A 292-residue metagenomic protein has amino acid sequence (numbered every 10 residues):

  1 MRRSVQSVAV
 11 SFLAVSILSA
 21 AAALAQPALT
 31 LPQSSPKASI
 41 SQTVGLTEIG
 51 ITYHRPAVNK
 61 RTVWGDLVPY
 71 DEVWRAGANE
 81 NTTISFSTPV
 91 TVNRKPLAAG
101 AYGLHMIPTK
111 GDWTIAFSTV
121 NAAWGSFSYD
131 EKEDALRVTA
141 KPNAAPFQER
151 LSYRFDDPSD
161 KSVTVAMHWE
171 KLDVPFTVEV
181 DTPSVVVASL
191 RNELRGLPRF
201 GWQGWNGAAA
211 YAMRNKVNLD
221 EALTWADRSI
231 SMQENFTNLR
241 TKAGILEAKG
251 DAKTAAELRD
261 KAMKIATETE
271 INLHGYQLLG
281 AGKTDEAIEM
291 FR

Functional and structural regions predicted by a protein language model:
A9-A21: Bacterial N-terminal signal peptides
E48-A99, H105-G204, Q233: Extended, well-structured beta-strand/loop surface patches that form recognition or cofactor-anchoring regions within
G207-A209, K242-A243, H274: Structural register within alpha-helical repeat arrays
A212-M213, L246-K249, L278: Residue at a conserved register position within TPR or TPR-like alpha-solenoid repeats
N218-L219, A252, T284: TPR-repeat structural position
